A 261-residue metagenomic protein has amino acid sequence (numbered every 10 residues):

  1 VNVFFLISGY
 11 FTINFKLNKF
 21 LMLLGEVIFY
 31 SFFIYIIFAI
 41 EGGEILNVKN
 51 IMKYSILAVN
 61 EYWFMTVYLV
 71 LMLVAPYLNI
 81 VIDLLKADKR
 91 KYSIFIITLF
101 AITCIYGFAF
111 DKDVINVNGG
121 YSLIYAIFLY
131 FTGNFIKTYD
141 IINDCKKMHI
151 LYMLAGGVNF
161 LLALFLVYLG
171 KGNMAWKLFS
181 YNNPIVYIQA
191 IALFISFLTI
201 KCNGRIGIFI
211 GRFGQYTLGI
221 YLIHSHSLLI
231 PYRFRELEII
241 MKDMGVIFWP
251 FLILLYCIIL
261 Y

Functional and structural regions predicted by a protein language model:
V1, M52-V67, A109-L129, L164-A192 (+1 more regions): Interfacial loop-to-helix transition and helix-capping segments at the boundaries of transmembrane helices
V1-F5, T12-L71, L151, A155 (+1 more regions): Transmembrane alpha-helical segments and their boundary/interface "anchor" motifs in multi-pass integral membrane
F5-K16, V70-V74, L78-V81, F128-K137 (+2 more regions): Transmembrane alpha-helical segments
I13-M22, L78-K91, I136-I150, T199-G211: Membrane-interface helix-boundary motifs at transmembrane edges
K19, L23-Y35, Y68-L69, I96-A101 (+7 more regions): Alpha-helical transmembrane spans of integral membrane proteins, capturing the lipid-embedded, hydrophobic core of TM
M22-K53, A75-I115, K146-W176: Hydrophobic membrane-embedded alpha-helices and membrane-water interface caps/short interhelical or interfacial loops
F95-I141: Loop-centered beta-sheet repeat module
I124, I142-G219, S225-I253: Alpha-helical transmembrane segments and terminal signal-anchor/GPI-anchor hydrophobic tails, characterized by long
